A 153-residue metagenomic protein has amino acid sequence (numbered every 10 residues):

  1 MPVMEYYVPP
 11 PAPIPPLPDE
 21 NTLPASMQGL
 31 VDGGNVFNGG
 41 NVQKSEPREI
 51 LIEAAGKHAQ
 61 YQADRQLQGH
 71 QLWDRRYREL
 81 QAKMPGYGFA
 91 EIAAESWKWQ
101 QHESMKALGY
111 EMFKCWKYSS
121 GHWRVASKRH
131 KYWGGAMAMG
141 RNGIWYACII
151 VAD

Functional and structural regions predicted by a protein language model:
P2, Y7-K83, R129-G140: Short, well-ordered surface patches within globular domains
Y77-D153: A well-ordered secondary-structure block
